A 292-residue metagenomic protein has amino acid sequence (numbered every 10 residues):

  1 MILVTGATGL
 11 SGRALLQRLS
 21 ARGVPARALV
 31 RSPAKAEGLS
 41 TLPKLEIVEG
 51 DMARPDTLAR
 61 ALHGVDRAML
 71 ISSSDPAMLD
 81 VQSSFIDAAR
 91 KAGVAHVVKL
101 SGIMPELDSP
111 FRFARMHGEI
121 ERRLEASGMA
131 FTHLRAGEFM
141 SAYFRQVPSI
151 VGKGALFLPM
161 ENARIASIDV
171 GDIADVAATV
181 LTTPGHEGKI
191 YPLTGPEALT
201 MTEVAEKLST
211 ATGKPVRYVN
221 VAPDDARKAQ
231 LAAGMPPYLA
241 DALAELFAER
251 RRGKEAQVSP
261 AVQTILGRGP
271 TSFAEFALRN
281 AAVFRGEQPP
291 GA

Functional and structural regions predicted by a protein language model:
M1-S40, A53-H63, S74-S83, D87-H96 (+4 more regions): Oxidoreductase cofactor-interface core, primarily capturing Rossmann-like NAD(P)-dependent enzymes
E46-E49: Conserved SAM-binding strand-loop segment of SAM-dependent methyltransferases
R67-I71, K99: Redox-cofactor binding/interface segments in oxidoreductases and associated redox assembly factors
D224-A292: A hydrophobic C-terminal alpha-helical subdomain
